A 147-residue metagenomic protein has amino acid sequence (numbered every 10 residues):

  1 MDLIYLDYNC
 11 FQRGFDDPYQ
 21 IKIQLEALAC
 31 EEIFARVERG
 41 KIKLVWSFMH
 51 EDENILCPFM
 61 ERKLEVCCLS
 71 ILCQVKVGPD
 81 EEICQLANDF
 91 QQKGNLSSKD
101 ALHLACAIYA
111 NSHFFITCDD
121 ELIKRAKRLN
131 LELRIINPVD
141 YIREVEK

Functional and structural regions predicted by a protein language model:
M1-L3, F11-Q12, D17-A27, K93 (+2 more regions): Acidic, PIN/NYN-like endoribonuclease modules and their adjacent C-terminal/linker elements
Y5-P58, I71, V139-I142: PIN/NYN-family metal-dependent endoribonuclease catalytic core
G40-K43, C73-V75, A110-F114: Short active-site oxyanion
L44, K76, L133-I135: Generic structural signal for residues in well-ordered beta-strands
M49-E53, I71-K93: Acidic catalytic patch
C68: An acidic/histidine-cluster motif and surrounding catalytic segment that typifies divalent-metal-assisted enzyme active
